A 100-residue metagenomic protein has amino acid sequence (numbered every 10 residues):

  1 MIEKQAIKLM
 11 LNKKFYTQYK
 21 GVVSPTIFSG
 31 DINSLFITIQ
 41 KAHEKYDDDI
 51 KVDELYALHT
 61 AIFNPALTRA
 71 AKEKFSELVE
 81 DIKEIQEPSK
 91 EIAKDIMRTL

Functional and structural regions predicted by a protein language model:
M1-T99: Noncatalytic partner-interaction/assembly domains of nucleic-acid and motor enzyme complexes, especially the accessory
